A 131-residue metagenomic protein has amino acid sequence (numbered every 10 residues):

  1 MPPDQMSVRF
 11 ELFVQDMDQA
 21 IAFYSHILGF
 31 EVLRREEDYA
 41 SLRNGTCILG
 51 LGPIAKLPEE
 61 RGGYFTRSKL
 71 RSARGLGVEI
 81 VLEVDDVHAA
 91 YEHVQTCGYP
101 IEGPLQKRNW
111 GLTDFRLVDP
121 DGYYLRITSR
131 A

Functional and structural regions predicted by a protein language model:
M1-R9, E31-D85, A89-V118, S129-A131: Vicinal oxygen chelate
L12-D16: Short, surface-exposed ligand-recognition loops at beta-strand->loop->(often short) alpha-helix junctions that present
D18-L33, D38: N-terminal first-folded block
A20-S25, V94, D119-G122: Conserved active-site tyrosine of GNAT-family acetyltransferases
